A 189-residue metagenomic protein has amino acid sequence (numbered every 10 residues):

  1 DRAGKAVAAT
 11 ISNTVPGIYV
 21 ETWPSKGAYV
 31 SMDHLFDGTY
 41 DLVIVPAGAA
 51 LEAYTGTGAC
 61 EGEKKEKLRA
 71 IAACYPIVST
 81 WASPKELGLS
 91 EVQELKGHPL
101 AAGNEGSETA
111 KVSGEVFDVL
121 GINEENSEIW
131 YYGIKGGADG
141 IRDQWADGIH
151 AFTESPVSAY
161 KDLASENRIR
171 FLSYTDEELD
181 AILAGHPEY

Functional and structural regions predicted by a protein language model:
D1-T14, I18-T22, P76-D143: Bilobed "Venus flytrap"/periplasmic-binding protein-like clamshell domains and structurally analogous long
G4-T10, E21-G62, K135-I141, P156-A164: Pocket-flanking alpha-helical
P16-I18, T39-D41, E66-K67, G97-H98 (+1 more regions): Loop/turn elements at helix/coil->beta-strand transitions in domains of secreted/extracellular proteins
K26, N104, H150: Conserved residues at beta->alpha junctions
A47, T57-G58, L87, N123-Y189: Pocket-lining segment of extracytoplasmic ligand-binding domains
G62-C74: A structural signal for short loop-to-beta-strand junctions that line the ligand-binding cleft of periplasmic/secreted
R69-A72, A101, W130, L172: Hydrophobic/aromatic beta-strand patches that form the interior of the parallel beta-sheet core in alpha/beta enzyme
